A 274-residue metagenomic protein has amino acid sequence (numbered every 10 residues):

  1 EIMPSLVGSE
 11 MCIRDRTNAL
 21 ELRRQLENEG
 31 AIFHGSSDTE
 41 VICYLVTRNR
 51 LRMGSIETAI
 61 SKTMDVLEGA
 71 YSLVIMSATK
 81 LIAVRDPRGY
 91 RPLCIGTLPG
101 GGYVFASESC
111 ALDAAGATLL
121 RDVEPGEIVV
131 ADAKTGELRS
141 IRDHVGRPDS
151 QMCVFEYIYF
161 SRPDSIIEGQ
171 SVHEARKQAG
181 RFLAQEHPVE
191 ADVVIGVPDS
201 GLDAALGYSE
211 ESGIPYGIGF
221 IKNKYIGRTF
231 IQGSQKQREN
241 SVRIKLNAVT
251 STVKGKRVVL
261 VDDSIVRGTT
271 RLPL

Functional and structural regions predicted by a protein language model:
E1-G8, I13: Single conserved hydrophobic/aromatic residue that forms the stacking wall/gate of nucleotide- or nucleobase-binding
S9, R16-L274: PRPP-associated nucleotide enzymes
